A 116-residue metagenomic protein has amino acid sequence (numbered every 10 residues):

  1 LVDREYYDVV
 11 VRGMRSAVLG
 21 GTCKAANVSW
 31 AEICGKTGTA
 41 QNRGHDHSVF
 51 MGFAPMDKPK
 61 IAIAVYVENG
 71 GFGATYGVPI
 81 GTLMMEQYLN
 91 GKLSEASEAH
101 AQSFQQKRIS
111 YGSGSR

Functional and structural regions predicted by a protein language model:
L1-V2: Conserved catalytic neighborhood of penicillin-recognizing serine enzymes
E5-E95: Active-site beta-strand/loop architecture of penicillin-binding DD-peptidases
I80-R116: Short, gly/Ser/Thr-rich active-site loops of penicillin-recognizing serine hydrolases
